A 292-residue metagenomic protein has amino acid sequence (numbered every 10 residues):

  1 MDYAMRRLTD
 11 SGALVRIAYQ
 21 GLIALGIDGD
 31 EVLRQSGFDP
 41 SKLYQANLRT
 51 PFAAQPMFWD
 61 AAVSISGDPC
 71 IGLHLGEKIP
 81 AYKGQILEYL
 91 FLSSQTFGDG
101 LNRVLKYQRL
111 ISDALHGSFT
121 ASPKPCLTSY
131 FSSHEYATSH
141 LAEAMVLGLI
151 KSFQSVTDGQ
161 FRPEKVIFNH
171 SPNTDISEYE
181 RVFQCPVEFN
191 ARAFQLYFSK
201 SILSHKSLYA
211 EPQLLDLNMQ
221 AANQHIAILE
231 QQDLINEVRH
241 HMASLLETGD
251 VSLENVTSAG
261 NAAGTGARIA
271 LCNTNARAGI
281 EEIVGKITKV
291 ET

Functional and structural regions predicted by a protein language model:
M1-C126, L141, G148: N-terminal low-complexity or simple alpha-helical regulatory segments that function as activation/interaction modules
I23, R34, S155-T157, R181 (+2 more regions): Short polybasic/polar patches that bind polyanions
I27, F38, G159, N261-T265 (+1 more regions): Helix N-cap/coil-helix junction residues
D30-E31, H140, N236, E254: Short, solvent-exposed positions on alpha-helices
Q35-D39, N169, A259: Short acidic/histidine-centered micro-motifs embedded in hydrophobic/aromatic stretches that mark compact functional
G84-L90, F131-E135, L203-S204, N223-Q224: Short hinge/gating elements
L110, H116-S204: DNA-contacting interfaces and partner/effector-binding or oligomerization modules in DNA-centric proteins
R181-T292: Extended mid-to-C-terminal alpha-helical interaction segments
